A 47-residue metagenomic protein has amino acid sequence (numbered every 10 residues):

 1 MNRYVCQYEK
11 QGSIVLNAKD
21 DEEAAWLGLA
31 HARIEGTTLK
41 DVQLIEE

Functional and structural regions predicted by a protein language model:
M1-G12: Short aromatic-glycine-(Arg/Gly/Cys) micro-motifs in beta-strand/loop hairpins
R3, A18-D20, D41: N-terminal cationic leader/targeting segments used for protein routing and processing
C6, L16, Q43-E46: N-terminal non-cleavable signal-anchor helices
Y8, W26-L27, E47: A ubiquitous, low-specificity "background" feature that marks scattered single residues across proteins without
Q11-E22: A short, exposed loop/beta-hairpin motif centered on an aromatic-Gly-Thr core
E22-H31: Low-complexity, intrinsically disordered Gly/Pro/Thr-rich segments
A30-E47: Short, mixed-charge low-complexity intrinsically disordered segments
